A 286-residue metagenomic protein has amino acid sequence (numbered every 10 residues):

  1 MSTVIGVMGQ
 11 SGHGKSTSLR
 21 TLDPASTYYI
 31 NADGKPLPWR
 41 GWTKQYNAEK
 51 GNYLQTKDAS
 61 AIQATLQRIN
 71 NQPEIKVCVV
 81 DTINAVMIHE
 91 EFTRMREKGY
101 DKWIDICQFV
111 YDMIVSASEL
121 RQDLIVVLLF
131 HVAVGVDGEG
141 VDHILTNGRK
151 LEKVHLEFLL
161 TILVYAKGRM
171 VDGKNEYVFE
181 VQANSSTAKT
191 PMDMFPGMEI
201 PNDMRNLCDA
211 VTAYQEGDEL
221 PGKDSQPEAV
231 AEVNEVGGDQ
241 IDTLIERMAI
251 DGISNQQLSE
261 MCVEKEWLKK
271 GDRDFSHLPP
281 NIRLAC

Functional and structural regions predicted by a protein language model:
M1-N71: Conserved P-loop
T3-I5, G41-L54, V171-E228: P-loop/Walker A phosphate-binding loop and immediately adjacent motor/lid segment at beta-alpha junctions
V4-G9, H13-K15, G34, R40 (+3 more regions): Interfaces that engage single-stranded nucleic acids at replication/repair/recombination sites
Q10-G12, L124-P201: Phosphate-binding/switch region of NTP-binding enzymes
Y29, D81, L160: Residue-level signature of catalytic and energy-coupling elements of molecular machines, predominantly ATP/GTP-dependent
R68, A85-H89, L120, L159 (+1 more regions): Conserved, well-folded catalytic cores of nucleic-acid-processing and energy-transducing macromolecular machines
P73-I75: Short, high-confidence coil segments that cap the C-terminus of an alpha-helix and link into the following beta-strand
V77-V154: P-loop NTPase motor core
